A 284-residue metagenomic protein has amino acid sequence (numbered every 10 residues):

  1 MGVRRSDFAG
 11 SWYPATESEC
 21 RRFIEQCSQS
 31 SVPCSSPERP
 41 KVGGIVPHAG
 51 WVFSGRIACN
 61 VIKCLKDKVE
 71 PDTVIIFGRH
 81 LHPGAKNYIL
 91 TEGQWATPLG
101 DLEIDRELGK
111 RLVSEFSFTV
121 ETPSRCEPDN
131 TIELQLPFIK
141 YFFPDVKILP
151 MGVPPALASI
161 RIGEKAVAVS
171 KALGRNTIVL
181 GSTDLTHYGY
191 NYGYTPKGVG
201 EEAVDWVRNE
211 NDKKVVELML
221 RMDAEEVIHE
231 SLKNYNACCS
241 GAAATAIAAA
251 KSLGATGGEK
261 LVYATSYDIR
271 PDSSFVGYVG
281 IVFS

Functional and structural regions predicted by a protein language model:
G2-A248, S252-G257, Y263-P271, F275: Active-site histidine-anchored catalytic micro-motif
Y278-F283: Short beta-strand scaffold segments in enzyme catalytic cores
